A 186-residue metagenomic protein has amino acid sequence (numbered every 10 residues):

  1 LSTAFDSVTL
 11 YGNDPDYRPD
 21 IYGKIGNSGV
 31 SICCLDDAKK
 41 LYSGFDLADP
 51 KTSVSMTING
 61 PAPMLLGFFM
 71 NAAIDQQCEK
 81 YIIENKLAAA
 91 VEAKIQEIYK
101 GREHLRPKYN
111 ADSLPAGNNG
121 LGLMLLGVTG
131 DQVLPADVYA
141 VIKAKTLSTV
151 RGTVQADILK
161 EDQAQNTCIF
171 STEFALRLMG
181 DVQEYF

Functional and structural regions predicted by a protein language model:
L1-F186: Catalytic alpha/beta active-site cores
